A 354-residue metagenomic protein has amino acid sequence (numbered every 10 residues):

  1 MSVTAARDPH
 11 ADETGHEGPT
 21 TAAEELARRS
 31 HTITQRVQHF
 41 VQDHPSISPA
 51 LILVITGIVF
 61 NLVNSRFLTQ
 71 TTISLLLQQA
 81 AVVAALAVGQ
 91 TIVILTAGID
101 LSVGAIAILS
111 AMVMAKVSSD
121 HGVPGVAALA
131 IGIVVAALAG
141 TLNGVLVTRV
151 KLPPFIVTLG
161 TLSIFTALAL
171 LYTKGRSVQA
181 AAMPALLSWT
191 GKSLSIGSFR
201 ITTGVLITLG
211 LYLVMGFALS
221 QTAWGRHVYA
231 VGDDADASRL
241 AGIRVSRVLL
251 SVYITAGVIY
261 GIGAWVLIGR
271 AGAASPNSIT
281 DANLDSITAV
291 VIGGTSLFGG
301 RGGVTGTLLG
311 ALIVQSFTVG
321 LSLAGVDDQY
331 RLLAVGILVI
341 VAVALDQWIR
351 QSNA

Functional and structural regions predicted by a protein language model:
V3-A87, H121-A127, I243, S251: Membrane-interfacial amphipathic/re-entrant helices at transmembrane-helix boundaries
F40, P154-T222, V248-S251, R270-I279: Transmembrane helix-bundle core of multi-pass membrane transporters and related energy-transducing complexes
I47-L51, L76, V83-A84, A105-L109 (+7 more regions): Hydrophobic alpha-helical transmembrane segments
P49-N61, Q90, S163-A169, I207-G216 (+4 more regions): Hydrophobic core segments of alpha-helical transmembrane domains in multi-pass membrane transport and ion-translocation
T56-H121, V145-L152, V290-T305, I337 (+2 more regions): Single transmembrane alpha-helix segments in multi-pass membrane proteins
V123-G132, A136-N143, V147, G197-A274: Helix-loop-helix "hairpin" substructures at the membrane interface of multi-pass membrane proteins
S220-R226, Q347-A354: Membrane-interface capping segments at transmembrane-helix boundaries
Y260, R270-G336: Transmembrane alpha-helical segments in multi-pass inner-membrane proteins
